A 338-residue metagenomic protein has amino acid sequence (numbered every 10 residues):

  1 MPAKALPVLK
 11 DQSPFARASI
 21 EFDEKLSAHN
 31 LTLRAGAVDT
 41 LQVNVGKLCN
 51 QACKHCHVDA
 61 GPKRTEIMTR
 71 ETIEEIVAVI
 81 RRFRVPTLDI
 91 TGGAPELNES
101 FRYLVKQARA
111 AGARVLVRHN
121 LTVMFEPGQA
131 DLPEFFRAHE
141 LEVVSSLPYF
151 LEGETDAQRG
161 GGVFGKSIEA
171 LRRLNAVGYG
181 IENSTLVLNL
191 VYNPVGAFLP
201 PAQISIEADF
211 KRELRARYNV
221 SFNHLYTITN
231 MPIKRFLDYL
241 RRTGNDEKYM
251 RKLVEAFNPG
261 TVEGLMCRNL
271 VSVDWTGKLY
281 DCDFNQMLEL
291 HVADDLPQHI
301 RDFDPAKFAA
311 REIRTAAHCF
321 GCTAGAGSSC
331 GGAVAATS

Functional and structural regions predicted by a protein language model:
M1, V144, L151-C267: Radical SAM enzyme [4Fe-4S]-AdoMet core and its adjacent flexible, acidic and glycine-rich loops/tails across
M1-L31, E312-S338: Radical SAM enzyme core and accessory elements
P7-G92, E96-A113: Conserved alpha-helical substructure of the radical SAM core
A37, A52, R84, H139-E140 (+3 more regions): Short loop/turn motifs at secondary-structure junctions
T40, A60-T69, F83-N98, R109-G128 (+2 more regions): Core AdoMet radical
L41, V77, V105, P133 (+3 more regions): Generic structural signal for well-ordered alpha-helices, preferentially at hydrophobic/aromatic core positions
V273-D274: Short, acidic, Ser/Thr-enriched surface-loop or helix-capping motifs
K278-S338: Flexible mid-to-C-terminal extensions adjoining Fe-S/redox cofactors in radical SAM and related proteins
